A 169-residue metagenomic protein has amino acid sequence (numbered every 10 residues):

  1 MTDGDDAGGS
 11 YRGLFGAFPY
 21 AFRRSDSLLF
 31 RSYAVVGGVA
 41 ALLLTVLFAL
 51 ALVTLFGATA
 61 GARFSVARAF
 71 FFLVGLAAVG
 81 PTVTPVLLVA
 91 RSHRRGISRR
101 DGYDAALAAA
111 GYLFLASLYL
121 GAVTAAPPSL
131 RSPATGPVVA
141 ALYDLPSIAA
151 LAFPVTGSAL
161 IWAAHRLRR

Functional and structural regions predicted by a protein language model:
M1-A40, H93-D104, A163-R169: Haloarchaeal acidic low-complexity proteome signature biased toward cell-envelope/secretome components but also
G8, A78-P85, L151-W162: Hydrophobic cores of alpha-helical transmembrane segments in multi-pass inner/ER membrane proteins, independent
Y33-L47, L107-L120: Hydrophobic alpha-helical membrane-insertion segments
V46-A60, G121-P133: Membrane-helix interface motif
A51-L55, A77-G96: Canonical alpha-helical transmembrane segments
T54-G80, S147: Transmembrane alpha-helix entry/boundary detector in multi-pass membrane proteins
A69-L76, R100-Y119: Transmembrane alpha-helical segments of multi-pass membrane proteins
Y119-R169: Terminal transmembrane helical module of multi-pass membrane proteins
